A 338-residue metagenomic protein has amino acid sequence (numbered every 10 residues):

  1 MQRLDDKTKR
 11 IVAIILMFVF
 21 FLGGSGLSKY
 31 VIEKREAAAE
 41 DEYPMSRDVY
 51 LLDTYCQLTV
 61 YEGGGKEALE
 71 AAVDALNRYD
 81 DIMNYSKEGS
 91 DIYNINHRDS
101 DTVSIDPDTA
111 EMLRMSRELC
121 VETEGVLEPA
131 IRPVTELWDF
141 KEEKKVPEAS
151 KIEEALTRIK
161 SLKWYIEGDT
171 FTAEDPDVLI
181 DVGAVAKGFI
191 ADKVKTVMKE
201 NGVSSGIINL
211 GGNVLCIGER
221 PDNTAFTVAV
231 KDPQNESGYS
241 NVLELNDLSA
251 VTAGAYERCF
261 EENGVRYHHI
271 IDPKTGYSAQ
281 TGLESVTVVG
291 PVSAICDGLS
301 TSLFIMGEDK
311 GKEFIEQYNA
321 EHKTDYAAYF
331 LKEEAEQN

Functional and structural regions predicted by a protein language model:
M1-N338: Mature catalytic core of soluble alpha/beta enzymes
